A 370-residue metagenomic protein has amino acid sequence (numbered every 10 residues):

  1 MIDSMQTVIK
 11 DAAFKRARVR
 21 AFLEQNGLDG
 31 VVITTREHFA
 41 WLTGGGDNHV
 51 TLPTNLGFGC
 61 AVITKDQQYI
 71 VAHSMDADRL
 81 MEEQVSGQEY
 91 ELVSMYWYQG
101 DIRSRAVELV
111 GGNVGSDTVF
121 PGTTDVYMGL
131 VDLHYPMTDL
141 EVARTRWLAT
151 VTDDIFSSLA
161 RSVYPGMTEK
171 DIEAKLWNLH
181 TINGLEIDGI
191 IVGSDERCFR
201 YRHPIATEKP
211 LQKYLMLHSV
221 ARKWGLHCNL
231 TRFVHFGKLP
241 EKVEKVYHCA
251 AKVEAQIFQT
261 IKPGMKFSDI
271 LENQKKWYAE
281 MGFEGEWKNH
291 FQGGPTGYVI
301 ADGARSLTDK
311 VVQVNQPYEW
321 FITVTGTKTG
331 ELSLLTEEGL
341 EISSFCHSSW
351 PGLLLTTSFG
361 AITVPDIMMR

Functional and structural regions predicted by a protein language model:
M1-R370: Active-site neighborhoods and metal-handling regions in enzymes and metal-associated proteins
